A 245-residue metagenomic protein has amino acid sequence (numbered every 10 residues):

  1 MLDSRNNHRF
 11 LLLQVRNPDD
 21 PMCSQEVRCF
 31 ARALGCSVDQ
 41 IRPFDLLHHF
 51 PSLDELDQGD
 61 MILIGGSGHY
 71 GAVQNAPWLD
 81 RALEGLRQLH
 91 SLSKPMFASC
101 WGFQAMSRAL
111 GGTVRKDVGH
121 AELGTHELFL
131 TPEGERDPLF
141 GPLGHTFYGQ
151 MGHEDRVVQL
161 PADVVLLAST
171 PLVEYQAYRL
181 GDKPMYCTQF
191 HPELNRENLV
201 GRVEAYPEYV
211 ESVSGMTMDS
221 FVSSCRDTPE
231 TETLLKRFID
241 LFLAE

Functional and structural regions predicted by a protein language model:
S4-L12: Extreme N-terminal starter segment of soluble prokaryotic enzymes
V15, L46, W101, F190: Cofactor-binding loop segments of dinucleotide-utilizing enzymes, especially the Rossmann-like FAD- and NAD(P)+-binding
D19-E26: Glycine- and acidic-residue-enriched helix-capping/strand-helix junction motifs
E26-C36: Short catalytic helix/loop segments, enriched in acidic residues and glycine and frequently bearing histidine
C36-F97: Flexible gly/pro-rich beta->alpha loop and the following alpha-helix that scaffold active-site loops
L89-T113: Catalytic nucleophile loop
L110-E197: Pocket-forming structural segment of enzyme catalytic cores
L194-E245: Acyltransferase
